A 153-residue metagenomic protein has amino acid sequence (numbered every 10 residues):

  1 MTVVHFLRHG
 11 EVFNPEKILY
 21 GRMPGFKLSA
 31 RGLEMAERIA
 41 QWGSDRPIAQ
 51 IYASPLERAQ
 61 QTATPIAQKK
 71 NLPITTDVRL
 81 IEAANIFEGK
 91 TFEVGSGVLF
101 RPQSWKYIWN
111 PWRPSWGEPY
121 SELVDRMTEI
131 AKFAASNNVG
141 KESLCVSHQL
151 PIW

Functional and structural regions predicted by a protein language model:
T2, L7-T76: Active-site-proximal alpha-helix that buttresses catalytic centers in soluble enzyme cores
H9, R79, H148: Cofactor-binding loop segments of dinucleotide-utilizing enzymes, especially the Rossmann-like FAD- and NAD(P)+-binding
F13, R58-Q60, A83-A84, P151-W153: Short, active-site-adjacent cap segments at secondary-structure transitions
A36, A63, R101-P102, I152: A general structural signal for well-ordered alpha-helical segments in protein cores
E37-S44, V124, T128-S136: Generic structural signal for well-ordered alpha-helical scaffold segments
A53-S54, D125, V146-S147: Short beta-strand scaffold positions
Q60, T128-W153: Active-site-adjacent alpha-helix immediately C-terminal to a catalytic or transition-state-stabilizing loop
Q68-E129: Phosphate-handling substructures
